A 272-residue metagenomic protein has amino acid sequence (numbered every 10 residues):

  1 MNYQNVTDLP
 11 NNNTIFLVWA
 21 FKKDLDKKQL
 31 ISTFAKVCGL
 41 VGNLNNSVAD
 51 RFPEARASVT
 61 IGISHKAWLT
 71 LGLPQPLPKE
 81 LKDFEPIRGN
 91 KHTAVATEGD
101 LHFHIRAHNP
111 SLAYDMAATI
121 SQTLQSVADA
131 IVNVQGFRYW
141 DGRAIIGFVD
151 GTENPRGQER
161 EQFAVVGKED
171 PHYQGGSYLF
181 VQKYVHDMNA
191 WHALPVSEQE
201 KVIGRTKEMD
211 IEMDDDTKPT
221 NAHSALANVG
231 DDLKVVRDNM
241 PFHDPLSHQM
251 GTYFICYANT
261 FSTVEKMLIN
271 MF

Functional and structural regions predicted by a protein language model:
M1-F272: Long, histidine/aromatic-enriched segments associated with O2/redox biology
